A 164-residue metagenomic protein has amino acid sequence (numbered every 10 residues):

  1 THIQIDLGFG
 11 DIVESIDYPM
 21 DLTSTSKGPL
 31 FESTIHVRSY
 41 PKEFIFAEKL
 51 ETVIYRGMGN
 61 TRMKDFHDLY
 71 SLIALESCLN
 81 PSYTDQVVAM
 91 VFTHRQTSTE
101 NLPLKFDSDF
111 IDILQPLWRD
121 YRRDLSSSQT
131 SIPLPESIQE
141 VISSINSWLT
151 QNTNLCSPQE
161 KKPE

Functional and structural regions predicted by a protein language model:
T1-E164: Structured mid-to-C-terminal alpha-helical surface segments
